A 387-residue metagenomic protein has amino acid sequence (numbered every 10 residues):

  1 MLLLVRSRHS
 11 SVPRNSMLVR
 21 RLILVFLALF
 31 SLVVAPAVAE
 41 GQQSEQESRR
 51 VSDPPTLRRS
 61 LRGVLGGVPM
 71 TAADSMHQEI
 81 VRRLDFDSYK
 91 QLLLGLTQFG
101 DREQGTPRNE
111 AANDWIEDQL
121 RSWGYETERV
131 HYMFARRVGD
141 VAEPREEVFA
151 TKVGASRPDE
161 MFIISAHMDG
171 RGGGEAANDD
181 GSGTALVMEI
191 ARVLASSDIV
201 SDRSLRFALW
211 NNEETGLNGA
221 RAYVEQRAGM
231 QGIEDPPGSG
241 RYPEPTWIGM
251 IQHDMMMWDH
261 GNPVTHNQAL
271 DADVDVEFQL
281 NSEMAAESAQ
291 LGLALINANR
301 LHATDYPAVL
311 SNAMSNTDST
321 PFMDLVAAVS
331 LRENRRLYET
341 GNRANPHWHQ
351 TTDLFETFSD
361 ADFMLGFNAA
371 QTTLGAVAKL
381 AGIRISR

Functional and structural regions predicted by a protein language model:
I23-V33: Bacterial N-terminal signal peptides
Q42-N109, N113, K152-V153, T340 (+2 more regions): N-terminal hydrophobic or amphipathic helices/low-complexity stretches enriched in small/hydrophobic/Pro/Gly
S75-L84, T97-E110, F134-G139, R171-D180 (+5 more regions): Second-shell loop/turn segments in exported
Y89-T97, E128-R129, E147-T151, M161-S165 (+6 more regions): Structural recognition of the beta-strand scaffold that forms the well-ordered cores of secreted hydrolase catalytic
Q91-V153: A non-catalytic alpha/beta surface segment that caps or lines the substrate-entry region of metallo-dependent hydrolase
A150, I164-L217, T373: Alpha-helical metal-binding/catalytic segments enriched in His/Glu/Asp
W210-D318, L325-A328: Metal-dependent peptidase/peptidase-like ectodomains
W258-N281, V309-R387: Active-site-adjacent mobile loop/cap segments within catalytic or ligand-binding domains
